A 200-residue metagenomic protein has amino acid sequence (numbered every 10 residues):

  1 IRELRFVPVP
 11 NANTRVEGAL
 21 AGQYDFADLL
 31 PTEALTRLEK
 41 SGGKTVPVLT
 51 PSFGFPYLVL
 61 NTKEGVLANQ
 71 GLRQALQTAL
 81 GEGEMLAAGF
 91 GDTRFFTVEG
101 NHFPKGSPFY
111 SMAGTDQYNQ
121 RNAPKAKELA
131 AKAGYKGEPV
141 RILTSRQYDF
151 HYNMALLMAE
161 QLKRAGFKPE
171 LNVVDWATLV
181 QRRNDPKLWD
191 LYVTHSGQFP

Functional and structural regions predicted by a protein language model:
I1-R37, K168-E170: Ligand-site clamp/hinge motif
R2-E3, A21, S52-E99, K127-L129 (+1 more regions): Alpha-helical secondary-structure segments
L4-N11, V48-T50, I142-T144, P169-D175: Short beta-strand-to-loop elements that line the ligand-binding cleft of bilobed periplasmic-binding protein-like
A12, D28-L35, E82, D175-W176 (+1 more regions): Beta->alpha turn/N-cap motifs
R15-V16, Y24, L35, L72 (+5 more regions): Short, hydrophobic alpha-helical packing/hinge segments within bilobed ligand-binding/sensory domains
L35-L49, P186-W189: Ligand-binding "clamshell"
F96, K127-Q198: Ligand/substrate-recognition segments at binding pockets and active sites
F96-K132, Y148-Y152: Structural transition elements
